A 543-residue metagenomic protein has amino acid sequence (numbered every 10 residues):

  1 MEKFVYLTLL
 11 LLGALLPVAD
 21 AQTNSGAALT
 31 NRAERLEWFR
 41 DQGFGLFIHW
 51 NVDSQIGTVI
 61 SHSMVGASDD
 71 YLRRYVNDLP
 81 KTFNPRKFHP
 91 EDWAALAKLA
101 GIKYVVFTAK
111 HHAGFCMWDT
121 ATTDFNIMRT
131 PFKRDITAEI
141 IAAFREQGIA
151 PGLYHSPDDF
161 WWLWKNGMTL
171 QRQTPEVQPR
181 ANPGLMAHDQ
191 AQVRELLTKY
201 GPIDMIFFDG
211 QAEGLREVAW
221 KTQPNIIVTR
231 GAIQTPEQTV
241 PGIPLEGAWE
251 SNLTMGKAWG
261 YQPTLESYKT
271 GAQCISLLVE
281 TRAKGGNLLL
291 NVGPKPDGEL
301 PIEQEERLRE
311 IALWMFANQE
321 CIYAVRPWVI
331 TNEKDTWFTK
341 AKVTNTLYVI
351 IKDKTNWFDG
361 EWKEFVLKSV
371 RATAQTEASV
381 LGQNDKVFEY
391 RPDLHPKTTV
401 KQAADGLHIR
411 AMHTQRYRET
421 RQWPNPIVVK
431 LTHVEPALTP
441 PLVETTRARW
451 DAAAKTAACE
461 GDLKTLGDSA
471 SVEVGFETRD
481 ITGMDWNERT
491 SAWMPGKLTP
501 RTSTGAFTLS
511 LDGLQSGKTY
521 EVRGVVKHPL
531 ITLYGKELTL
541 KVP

Functional and structural regions predicted by a protein language model:
M1-F4, A97: Positively charged n-region of N-terminal signal peptides that target proteins for export
Y6-L15: Bacterial N-terminal signal peptides
L15-L16, G298: Residues in and immediately flanking transmembrane alpha helices
P17-A21: Sec/Tat signal peptide C-region and signal peptidase I cleavage site
Q22-P440, L530: Mature catalytic domains of secreted/periplasmic carbohydrate-active enzymes
A437-P543: Short, surface-exposed linear motifs at loops/turns and structural transition points
